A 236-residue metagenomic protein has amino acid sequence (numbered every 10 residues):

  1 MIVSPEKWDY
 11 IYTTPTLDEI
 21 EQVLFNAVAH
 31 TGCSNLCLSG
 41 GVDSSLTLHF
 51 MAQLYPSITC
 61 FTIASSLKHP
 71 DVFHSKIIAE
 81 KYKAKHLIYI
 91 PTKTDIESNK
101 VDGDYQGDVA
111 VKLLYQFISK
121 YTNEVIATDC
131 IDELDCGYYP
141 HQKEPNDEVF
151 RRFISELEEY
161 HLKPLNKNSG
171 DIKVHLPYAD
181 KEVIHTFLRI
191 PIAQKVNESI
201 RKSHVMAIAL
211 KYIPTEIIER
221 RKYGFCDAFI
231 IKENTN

Functional and structural regions predicted by a protein language model:
M1-K7: Non-catalytic substrate-recognition/targeting regions of SAM-dependent transferases
D9-Y212, F229-I230: ATP-dependent adenylate-handling active sites, centered on carboxylate activation for C-N bond formation
Y139-P140, T215-N236: PAPS-dependent sulfotransferase catalytic core
